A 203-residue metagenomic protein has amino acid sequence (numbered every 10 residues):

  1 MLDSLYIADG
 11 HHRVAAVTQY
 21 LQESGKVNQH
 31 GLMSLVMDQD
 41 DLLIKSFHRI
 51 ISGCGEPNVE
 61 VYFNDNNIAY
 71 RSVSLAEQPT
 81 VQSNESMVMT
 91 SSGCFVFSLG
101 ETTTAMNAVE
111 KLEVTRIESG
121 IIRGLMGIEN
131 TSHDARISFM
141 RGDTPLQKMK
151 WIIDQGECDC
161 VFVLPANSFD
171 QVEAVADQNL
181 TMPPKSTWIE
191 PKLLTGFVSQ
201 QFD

Functional and structural regions predicted by a protein language model:
M1-D203: Surface-exposed, charge/polar-rich loops and edge strands
